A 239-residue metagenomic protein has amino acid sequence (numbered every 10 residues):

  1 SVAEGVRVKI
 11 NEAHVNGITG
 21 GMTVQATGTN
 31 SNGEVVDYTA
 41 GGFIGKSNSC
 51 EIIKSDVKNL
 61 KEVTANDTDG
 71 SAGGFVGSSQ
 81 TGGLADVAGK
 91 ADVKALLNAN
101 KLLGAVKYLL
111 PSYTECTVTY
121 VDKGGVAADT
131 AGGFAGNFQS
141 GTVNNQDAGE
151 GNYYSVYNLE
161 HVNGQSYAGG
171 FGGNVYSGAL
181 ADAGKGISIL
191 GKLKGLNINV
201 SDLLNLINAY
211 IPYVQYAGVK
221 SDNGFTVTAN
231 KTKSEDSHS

Functional and structural regions predicted by a protein language model:
S1-S239: Surface-exposed loop/turn motifs in large extracellular/passenger domains
